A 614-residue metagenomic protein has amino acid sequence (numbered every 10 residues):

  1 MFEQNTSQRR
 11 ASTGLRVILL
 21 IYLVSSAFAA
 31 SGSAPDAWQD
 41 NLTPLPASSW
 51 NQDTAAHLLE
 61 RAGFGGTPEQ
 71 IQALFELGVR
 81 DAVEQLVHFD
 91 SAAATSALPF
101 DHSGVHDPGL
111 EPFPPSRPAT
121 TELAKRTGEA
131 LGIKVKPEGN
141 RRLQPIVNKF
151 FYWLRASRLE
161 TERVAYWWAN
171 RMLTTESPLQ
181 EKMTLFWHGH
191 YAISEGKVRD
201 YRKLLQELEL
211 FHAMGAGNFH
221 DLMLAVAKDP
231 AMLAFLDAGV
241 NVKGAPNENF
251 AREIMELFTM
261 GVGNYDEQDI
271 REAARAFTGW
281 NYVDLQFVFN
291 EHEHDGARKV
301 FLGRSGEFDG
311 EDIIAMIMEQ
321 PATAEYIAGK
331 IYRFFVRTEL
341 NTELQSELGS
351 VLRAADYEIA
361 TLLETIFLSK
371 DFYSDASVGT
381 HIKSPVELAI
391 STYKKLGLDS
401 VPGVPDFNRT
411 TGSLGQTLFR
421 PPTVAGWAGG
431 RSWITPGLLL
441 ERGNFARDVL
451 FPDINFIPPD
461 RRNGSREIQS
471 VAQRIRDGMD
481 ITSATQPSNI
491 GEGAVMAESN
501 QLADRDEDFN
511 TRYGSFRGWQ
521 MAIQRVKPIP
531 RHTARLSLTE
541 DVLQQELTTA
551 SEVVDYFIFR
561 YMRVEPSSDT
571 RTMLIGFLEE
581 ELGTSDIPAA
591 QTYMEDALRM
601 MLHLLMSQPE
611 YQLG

Functional and structural regions predicted by a protein language model:
M1-A11: N-terminal secretory signal peptides that target proteins for export/translocation
R16-S26: Bacterial N-terminal signal peptides
S25-P35, Q52-R61, N140-R141, A156-L159 (+4 more regions): Short, compositionally biased low-complexity segments
S33-D40, K134-Y152, S157, T161-A169 (+2 more regions): Active-site substrate-binding loop specific to GH73 endo-beta-N-acetylglucosaminidase modules in bacterial autolysins
S33-W50, A56-P68, G104, Q320 (+3 more regions): Flexible, low-complexity segments enriched for small/polar residues
L45, S49-D53, A62-G65, E69 (+18 more regions): Soluble non-cytosolic domains of exported or imported proteins
G66-H190, S194-H212: N-terminal accessory alpha/beta regions
